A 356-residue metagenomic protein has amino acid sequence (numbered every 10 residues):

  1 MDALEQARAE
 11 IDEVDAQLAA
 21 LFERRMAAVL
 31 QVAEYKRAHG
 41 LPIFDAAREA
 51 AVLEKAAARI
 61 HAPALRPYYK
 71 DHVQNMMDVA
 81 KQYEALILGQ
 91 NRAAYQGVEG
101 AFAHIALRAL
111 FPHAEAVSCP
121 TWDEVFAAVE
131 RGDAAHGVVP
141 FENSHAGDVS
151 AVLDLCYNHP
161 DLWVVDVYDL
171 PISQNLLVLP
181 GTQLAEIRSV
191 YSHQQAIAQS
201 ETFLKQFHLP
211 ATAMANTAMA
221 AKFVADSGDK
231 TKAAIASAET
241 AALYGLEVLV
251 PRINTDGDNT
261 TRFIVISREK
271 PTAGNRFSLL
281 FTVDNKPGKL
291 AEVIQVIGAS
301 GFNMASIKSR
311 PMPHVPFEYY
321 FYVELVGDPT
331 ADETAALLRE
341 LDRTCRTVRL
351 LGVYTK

Functional and structural regions predicted by a protein language model:
M1-K356: Domain-level signature for soluble enzymes in the chorismate/prephenate branch of the shikimate pathway
